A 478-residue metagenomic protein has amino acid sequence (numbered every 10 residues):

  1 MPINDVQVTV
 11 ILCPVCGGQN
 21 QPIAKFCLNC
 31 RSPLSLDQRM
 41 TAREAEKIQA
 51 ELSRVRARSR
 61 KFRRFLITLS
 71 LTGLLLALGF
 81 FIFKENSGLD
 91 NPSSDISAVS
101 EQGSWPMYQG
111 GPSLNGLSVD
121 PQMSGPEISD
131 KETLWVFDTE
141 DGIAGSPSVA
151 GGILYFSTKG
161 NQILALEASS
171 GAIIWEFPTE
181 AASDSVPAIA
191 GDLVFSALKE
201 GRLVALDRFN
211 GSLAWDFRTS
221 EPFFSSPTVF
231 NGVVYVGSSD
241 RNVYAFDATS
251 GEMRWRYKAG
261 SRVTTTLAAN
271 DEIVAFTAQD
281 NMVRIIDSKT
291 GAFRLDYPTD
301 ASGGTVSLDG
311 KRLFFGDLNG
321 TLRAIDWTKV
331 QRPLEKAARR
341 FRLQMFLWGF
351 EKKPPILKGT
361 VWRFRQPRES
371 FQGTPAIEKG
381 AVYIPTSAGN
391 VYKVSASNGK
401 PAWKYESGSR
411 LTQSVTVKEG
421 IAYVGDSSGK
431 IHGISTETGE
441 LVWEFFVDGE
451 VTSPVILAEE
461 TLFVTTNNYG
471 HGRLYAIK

Functional and structural regions predicted by a protein language model:
M1-K47: Cys/His-rich metal-coordination motifs, chiefly Zn-binding "fingers/knuckles"
N29, P33-D37, T41, L52-L71 (+5 more regions): Extracytoplasmic/lumenal domain signature
G103-L117: Predominantly extracellular/luminal regions of secreted and cell-surface proteins, especially disulfide-bonded
